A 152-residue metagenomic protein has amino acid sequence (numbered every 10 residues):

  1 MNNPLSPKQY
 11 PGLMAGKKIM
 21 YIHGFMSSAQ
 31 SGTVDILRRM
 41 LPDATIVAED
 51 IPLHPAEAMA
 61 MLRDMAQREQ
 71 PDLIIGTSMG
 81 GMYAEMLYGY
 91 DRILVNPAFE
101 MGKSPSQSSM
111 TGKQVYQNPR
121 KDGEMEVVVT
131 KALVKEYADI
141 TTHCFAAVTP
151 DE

Functional and structural regions predicted by a protein language model:
P4-A15: Short beta-strand-to-loop junctions in surface cap/lid or active-site-entrance loops
L13-E69: Active-site catalytic motif of lipid deacylating hydrolases and related acyltransferases
S27, G81, F99-E100: Residue-level marker for beta-strand->alpha-helix junctions and adjacent short loops that shape enzyme
P71, Y83, L94: N-terminal glycine-rich phosphate/adenylate-binding segment common to multiple enzyme folds
I75-E85: Gly/Ala-rich beta-loop-alpha elbow adjacent to hydrolase catalytic centers
E85-D91: Glycosyltransferases and closely related glycan-assembly transferases that use nucleotide-activated donors
D91-E152: The alpha/beta-hydrolase serine catalytic core
